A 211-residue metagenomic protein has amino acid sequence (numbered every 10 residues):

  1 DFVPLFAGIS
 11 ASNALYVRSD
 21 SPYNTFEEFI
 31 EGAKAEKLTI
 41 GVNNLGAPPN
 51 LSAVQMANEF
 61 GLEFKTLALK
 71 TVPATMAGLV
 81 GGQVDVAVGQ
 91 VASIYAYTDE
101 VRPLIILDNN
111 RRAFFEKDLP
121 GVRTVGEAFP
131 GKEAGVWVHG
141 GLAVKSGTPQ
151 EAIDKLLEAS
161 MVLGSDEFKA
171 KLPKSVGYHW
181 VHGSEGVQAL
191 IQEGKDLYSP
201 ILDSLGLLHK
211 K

Functional and structural regions predicted by a protein language model:
D1-A74, V125, H139-L172: Hinge/capping helix and adjacent helix->loop/strand transition within the periplasmic-binding protein
A11, A35-E36, G82-Q83, E100 (+1 more regions): Structured helix-beta-strand junction loops
K34, N58-G61, N109, P130 (+1 more regions): A generic structural signal for secondary-structure junctions that act as hinges or helix/strand caps at the edges
T39-G121: Ligand-binding pocket segment of bilobal, Venus flytrap-like solute-binding proteins
N44-P48, G131-A134, L190: A generic short alpha-helical patch detector that favors 3-5-residue windows in or near N-terminal regions
N58, L62-F64, Q150-K211: An extracytoplasmic/periplasmic, membrane-proximal ligand-sensing/linker region
S93-G164, D196, K210: C-terminal lobe and pocket-closing loops of periplasmic/extracytoplasmic Venus-flytrap solute-binding proteins
